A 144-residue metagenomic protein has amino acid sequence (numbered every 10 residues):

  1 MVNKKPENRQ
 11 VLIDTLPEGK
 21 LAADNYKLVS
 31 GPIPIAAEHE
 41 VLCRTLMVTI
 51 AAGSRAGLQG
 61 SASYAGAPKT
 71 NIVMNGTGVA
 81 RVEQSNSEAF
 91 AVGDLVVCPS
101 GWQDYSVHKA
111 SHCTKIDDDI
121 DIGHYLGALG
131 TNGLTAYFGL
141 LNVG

Functional and structural regions predicted by a protein language model:
V2-N3, P17-L46: A short N-terminal beta-strand-loop micro-motif at the entrance of redox/enzyme domains
K4-V11: Short structural boundary motif marking the start of a folded domain
Q10, T45, A136: Terminal peptide-recognition signature
G19, A89, Y105: Flexible, glycine-rich phosphate/dinucleotide-binding loops and adjacent beta-alpha linkers at cofactor/substrate
N25-K27, L58-S61: Short, glycine/charged-enriched secondary-structure capping and boundary segments
P32-I50, Q59-W102: Glycine-rich beta-strand-centered segment in the early N-terminal region that forms part of a ligand/cofactor-binding
S54-A56: Short, solvent-exposed secondary-structure boundary/capping segments
M74-R81, V92-G144: NAD(P)H dinucleotide-binding glycine-rich loop of Rossmann-like/cofactor-binding domains, especially the beta1-alpha1
